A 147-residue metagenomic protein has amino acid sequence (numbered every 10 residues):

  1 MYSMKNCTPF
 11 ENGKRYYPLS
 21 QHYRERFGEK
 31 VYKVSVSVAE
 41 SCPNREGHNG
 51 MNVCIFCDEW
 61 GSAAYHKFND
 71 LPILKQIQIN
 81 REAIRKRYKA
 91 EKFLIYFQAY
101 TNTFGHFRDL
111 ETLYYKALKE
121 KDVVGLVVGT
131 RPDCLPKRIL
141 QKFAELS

Functional and structural regions predicted by a protein language model:
M1-C7, A117-G125, D133: Basic, amphipathic N-terminal segments that precede the first structured/catalytic domain
M1-F27: Short, Gly/Pro- and small/polar-rich lid/capping loops
Y17-Y23, A39-C42, E82: A short, compositionally biased domain-edge/stem linker segment
R26-P72: Canonical Radical SAM [4Fe-4S] cluster-binding loop centered on the CxxxCxxC motif and its immediate flanking residues
V34-V36, C57, I77, A117 (+2 more regions): Generic structural hydrophobic/aromatic packing signal, biased to beta-strands
W60-N80, I84-F107, D122-L135: Core AdoMet radical
F107-Y115, P136-L146: Distinct, well-ordered alpha-helical segments
